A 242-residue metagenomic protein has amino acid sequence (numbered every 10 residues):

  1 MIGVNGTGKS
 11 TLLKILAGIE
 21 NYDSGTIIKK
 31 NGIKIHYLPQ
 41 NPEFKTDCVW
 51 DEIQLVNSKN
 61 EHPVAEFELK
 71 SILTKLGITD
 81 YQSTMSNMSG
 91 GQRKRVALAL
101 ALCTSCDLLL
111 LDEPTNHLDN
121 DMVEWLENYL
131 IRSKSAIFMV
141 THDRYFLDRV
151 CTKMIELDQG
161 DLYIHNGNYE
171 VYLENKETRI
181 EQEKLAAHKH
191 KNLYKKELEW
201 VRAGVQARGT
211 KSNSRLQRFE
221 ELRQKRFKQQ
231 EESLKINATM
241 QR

Functional and structural regions predicted by a protein language model:
M1-A187, T239-R242: ABC ATP-binding cassette signature C-motif
N60-H62, T178-R242: Flexible nucleotide-interacting loop at or near the entrance of a catalytic core
